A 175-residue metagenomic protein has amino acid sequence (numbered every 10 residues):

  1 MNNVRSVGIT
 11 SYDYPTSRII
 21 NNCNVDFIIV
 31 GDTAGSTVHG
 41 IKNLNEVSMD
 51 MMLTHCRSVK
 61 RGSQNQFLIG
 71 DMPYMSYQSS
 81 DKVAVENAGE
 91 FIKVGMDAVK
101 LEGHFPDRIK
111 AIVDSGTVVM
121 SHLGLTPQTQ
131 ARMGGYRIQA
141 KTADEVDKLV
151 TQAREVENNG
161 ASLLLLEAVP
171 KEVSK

Functional and structural regions predicted by a protein language model:
N2-K175: Alpha/beta enzyme core
